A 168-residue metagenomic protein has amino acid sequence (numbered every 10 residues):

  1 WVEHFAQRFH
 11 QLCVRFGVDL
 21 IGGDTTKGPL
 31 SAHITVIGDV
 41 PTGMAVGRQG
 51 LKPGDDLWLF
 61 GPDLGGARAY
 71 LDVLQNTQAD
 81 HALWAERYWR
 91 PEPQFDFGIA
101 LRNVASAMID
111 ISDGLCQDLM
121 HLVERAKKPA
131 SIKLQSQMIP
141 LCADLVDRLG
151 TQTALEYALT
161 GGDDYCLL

Functional and structural regions predicted by a protein language model:
W1-I21, T26-A32, I37, T42-G43 (+3 more regions): Glycine-/charge-enriched secondary-structure boundary and capping motifs
G47-I99: Short, acidic (Asp/Glu-rich) active-site segment that either coordinates a divalent metal cofactor
